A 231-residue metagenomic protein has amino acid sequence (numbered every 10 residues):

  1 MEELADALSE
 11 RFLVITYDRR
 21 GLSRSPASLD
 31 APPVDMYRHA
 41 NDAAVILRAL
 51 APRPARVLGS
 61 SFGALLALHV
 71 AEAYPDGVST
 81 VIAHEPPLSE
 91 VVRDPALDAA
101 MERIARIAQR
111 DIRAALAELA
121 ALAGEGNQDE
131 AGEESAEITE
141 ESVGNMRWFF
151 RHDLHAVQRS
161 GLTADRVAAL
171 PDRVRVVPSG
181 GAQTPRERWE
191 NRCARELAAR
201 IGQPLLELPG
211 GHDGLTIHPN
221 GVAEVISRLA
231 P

Functional and structural regions predicted by a protein language model:
M1-A27, P32: Conserved HGGG/HGGXW glycine-rich cap/lid loop of the alpha/beta-hydrolase fold
E10, P52-R53, R173: Active-site acidic short loop of glycosyltransferases
R19-S23, L88, H212: Alpha/beta-hydrolase active-site loop signature
Y37-A55: Conserved acidic catalytic loop of the alpha/beta-hydrolase fold
R53-V92: Conserved hydrolase catalytic core segment
P86, E90-E141, R151-Q158: Helix-rich cap/lid subdomain of alpha/beta-hydrolase
E141-I201, L205-P209, L215: Conserved serine/cysteine hydrolase catalytic core
T216-L229: Post-His helix in hydrolase/transferase enzymes
